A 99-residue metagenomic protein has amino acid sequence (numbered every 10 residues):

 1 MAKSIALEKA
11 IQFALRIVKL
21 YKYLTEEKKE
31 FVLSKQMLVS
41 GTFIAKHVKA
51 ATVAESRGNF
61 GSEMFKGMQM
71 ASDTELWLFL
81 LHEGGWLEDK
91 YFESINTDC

Functional and structural regions predicted by a protein language model:
M1-C99: Amphipathic alpha-helical assembly/interaction segments
